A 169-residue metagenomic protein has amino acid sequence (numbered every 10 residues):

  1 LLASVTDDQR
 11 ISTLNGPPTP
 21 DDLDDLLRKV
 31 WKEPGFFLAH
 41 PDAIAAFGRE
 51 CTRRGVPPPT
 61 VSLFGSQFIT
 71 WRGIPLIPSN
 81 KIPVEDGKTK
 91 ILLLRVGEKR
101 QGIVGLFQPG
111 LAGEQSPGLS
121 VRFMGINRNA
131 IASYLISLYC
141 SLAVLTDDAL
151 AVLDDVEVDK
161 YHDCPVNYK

Functional and structural regions predicted by a protein language model:
L1-F68: Extended, solvent-exposed, turn-rich assembly/linker loops in the middle of proteins
A3, I11-T13, E50-K169: Sequence/fold signature of self-assembling virion shell proteins
